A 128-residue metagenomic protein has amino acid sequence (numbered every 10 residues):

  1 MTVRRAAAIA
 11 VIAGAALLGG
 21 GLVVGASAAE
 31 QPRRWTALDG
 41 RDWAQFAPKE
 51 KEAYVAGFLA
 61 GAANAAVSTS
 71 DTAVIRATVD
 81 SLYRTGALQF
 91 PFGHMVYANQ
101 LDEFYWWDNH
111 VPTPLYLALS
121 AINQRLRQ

Functional and structural regions predicted by a protein language model:
M1-I12: Bacterial N-terminal signal peptides that target proteins for export
A10-G21: Bacterial N-terminal signal peptides
V23-G25: N-terminal signal peptide c-region/cleavage motif recognized by signal peptidases
S27-A56: Immediate post-signal-peptide N-terminus of mature secreted/exported proteins
Q31-G40, N64-Q128: Compact alpha-helical subdomains of small soluble proteins
